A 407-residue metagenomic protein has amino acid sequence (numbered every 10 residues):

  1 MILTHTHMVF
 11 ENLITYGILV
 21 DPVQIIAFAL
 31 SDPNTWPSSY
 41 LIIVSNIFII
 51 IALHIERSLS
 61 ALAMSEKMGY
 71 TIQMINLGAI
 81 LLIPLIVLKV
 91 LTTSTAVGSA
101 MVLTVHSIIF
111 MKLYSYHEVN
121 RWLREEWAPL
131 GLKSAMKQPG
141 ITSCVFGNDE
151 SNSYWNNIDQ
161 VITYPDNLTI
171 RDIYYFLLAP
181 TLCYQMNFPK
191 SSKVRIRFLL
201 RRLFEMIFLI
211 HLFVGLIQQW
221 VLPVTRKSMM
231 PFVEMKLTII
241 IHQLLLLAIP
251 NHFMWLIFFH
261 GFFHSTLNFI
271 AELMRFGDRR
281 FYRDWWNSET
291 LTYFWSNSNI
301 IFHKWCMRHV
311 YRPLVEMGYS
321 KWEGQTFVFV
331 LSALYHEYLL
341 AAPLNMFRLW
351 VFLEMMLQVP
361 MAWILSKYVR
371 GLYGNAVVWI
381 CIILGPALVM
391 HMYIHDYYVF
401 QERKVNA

Functional and structural regions predicted by a protein language model:
M1-N152, D166, I170, H242-N251 (+1 more regions): Non-catalytic, membrane-anchoring transmembrane segments at the edges
T4-M8, S107-L123, I210-V214, M254-F276: Hydrophobic alpha-helical membrane-embedded segments
Y154-E205, I210, R226-L344, Y373-A407: Membrane-interfacial catalytic/cofactor-binding modules of polytopic membrane enzymes
L212-G215, Q219-S228: Core alpha-helical transmembrane segments of integral membrane proteins
